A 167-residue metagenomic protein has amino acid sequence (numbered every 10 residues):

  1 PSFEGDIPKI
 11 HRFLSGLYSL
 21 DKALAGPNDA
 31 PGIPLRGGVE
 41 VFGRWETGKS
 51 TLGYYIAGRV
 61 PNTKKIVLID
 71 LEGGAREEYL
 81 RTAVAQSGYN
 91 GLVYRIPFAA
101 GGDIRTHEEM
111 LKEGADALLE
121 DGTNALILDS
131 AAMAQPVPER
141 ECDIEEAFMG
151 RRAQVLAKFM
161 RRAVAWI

Functional and structural regions predicted by a protein language model:
P1-R95, K112-L119: The Walker A/P-loop phosphate-binding site
Y55, T63-R162: Conserved inter-motif catalytic segment of the P-loop NTP-binding fold
W166-I167: Sensor-1/coupling segment of RecA-like P-loop NTPase cores
